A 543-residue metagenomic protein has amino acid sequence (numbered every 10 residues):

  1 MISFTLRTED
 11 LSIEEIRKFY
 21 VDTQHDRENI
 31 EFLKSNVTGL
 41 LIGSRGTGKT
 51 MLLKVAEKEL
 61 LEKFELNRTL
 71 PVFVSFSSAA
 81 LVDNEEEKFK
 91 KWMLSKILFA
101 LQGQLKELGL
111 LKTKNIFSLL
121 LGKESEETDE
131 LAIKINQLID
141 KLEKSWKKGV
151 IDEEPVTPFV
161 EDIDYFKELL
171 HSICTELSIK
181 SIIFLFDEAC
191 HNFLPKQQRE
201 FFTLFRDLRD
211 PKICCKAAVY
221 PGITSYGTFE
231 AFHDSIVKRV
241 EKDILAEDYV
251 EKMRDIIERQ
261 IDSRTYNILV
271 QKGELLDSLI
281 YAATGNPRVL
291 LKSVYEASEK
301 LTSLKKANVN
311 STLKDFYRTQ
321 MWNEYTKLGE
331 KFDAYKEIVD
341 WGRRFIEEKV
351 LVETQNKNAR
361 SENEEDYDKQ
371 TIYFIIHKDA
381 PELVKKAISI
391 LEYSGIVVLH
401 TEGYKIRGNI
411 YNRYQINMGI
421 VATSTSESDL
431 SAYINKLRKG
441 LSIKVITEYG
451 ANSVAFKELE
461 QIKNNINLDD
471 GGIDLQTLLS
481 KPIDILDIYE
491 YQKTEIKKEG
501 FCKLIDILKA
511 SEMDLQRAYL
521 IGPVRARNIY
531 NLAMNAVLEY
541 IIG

Functional and structural regions predicted by a protein language model:
M1-G39, S44, E59-L66: A short, basic N-terminal segment
S3-T8, V289, N308-T477: C-terminal leucine-rich, beta-strand-based interaction scaffolds used for sensing/assembly
V37-K180, P221: P-loop NTPase nucleotide-binding core
A80-V82, A189-L194, P381, V398-L399: Short acidic, S/G/P-rich loop/turn micro-motifs used as interaction or catalytic elements
F159-A282, S428-Y449, I466-I473: The catalytic "switch" region of P-loop NTPases
A283-V294: The conserved phosphate-sensing helix
E296-K305: AAA+ ATPase "lid" subdomain C-terminal helix
I466-G543: Compact, charge-rich alpha-helical regulatory domains located at protein termini
